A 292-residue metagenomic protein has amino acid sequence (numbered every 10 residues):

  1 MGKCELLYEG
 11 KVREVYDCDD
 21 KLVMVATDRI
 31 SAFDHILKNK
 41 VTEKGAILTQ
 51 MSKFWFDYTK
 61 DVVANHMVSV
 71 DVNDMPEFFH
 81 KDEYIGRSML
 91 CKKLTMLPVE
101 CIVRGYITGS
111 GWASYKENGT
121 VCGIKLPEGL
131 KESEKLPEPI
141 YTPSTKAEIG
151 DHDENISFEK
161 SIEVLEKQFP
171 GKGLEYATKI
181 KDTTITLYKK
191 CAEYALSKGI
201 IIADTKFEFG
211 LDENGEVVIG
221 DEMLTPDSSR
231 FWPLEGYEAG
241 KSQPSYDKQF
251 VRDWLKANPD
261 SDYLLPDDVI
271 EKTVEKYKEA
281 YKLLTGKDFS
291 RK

Functional and structural regions predicted by a protein language model:
M1-E148, S261-K292: Active-site loop/lid in soluble adenylation, ligation, and acyl-transfer enzymes
M1-K3, Y194-S197, V218: Intrinsically disordered, low-complexity segments enriched in polar/charged residues with Gly/Pro, especially when
K92-L94, S197-T205, G210-D212, V274: Short, active-site-adjacent segments that bind or coordinate small-molecule cofactors and metal centers
V103, I202-M223: Conserved metal-phosphate-binding beta-hairpin within the catalytic cores of diverse ATP-dependent phosphoryl-transfer
G111-W112, L211, G215, S228: Active-site-proximal flexible loops/turns
E117-N118, L126-E175, I219, M223-L284 (+1 more regions): Anionic ligand-binding catalytic core segments
F169-A203: A long amphipathic alpha-helix within ATP-dependent nucleotide-binding catalytic cores
